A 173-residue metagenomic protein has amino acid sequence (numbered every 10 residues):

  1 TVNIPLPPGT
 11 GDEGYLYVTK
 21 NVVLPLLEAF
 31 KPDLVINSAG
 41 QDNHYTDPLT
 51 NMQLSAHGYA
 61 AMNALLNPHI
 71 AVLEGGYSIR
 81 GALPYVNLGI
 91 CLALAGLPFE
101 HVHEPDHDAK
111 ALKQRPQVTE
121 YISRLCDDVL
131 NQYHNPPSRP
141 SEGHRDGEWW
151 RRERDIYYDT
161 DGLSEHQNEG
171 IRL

Functional and structural regions predicted by a protein language model:
T1-L173: A general "terminal functional-core" signal
